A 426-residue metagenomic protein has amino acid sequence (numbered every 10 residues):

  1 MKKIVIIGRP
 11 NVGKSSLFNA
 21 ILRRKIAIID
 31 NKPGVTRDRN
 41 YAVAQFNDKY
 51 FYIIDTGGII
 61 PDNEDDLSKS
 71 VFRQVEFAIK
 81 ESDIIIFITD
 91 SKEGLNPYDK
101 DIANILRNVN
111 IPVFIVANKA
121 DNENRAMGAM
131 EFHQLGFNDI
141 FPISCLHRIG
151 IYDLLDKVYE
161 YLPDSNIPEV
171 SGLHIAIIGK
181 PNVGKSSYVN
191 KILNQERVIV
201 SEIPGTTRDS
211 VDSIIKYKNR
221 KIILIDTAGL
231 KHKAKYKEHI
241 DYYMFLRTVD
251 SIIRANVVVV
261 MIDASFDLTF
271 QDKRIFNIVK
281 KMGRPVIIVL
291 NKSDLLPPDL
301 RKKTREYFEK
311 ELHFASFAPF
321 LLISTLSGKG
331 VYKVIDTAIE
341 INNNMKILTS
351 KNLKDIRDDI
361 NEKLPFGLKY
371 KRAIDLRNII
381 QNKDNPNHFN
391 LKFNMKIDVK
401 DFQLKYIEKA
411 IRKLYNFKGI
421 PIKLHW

Functional and structural regions predicted by a protein language model:
M1-V12, F18-L22, I28-N31, L95 (+6 more regions): C-terminal-of-GTPase-core extension/linker across diverse P-loop GTPases
N11, S16-N47, I54-N63: Conserved P-loop/Walker A NTP-binding site and adjacent catalytic elements of P-loop NTPases
V35-D38, F51, T56-N104, L230-I253 (+1 more regions): Switch II of P-loop NTPase G domains
D38-K49, S210-R220: Short amphipathic alpha-helices and their capping/turn segments at secondary-structure boundaries
K49-I53, I223-L224: Short coil-to-beta-strand
F114-K119: Hydrophobic or amphipathic alpha-helical targeting/insertion segments
